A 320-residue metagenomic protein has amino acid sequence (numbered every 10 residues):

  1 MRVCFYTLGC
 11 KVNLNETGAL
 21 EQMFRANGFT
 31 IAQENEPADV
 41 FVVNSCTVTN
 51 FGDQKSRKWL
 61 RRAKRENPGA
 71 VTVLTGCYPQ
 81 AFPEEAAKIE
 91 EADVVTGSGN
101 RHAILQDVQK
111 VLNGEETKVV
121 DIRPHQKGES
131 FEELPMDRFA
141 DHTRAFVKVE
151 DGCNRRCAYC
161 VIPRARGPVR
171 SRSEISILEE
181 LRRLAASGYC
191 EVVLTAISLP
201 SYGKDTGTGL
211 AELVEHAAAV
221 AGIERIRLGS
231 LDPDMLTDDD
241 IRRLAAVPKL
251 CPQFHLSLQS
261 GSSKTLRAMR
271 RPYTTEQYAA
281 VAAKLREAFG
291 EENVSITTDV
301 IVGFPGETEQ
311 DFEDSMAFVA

Functional and structural regions predicted by a protein language model:
M1-Y202, T237-D239, L244, L250 (+3 more regions): Proteins enriched for Cys/Gly/acidic motifs involved in redox and nucleic-acid/cofactor modification
C160-G167, R225-D234, S260-R270, L285 (+1 more regions): Conserved strand-turn element in the central/C-terminal portion of the radical SAM core barrel that lines
G203-G207, D240, R267-R270: Short acidic, glycine/serine/threonine-rich loops at helix termini
D205, D234-M235: Substrate-binding strand-loop-helix patch in Rossmann-like NAD(P)-dependent oxidoreductase/epimerase domains
G207-R225, Y278-F289: Alpha-helix-loop-beta-strand connector modules within alpha/beta enzyme cores
S257: Conserved acid/base catalytic micro-environments in cytosolic active-site loops
A320: Conserved glycine-bearing catalytic or ligand-binding loops at nucleotide- and phosphate-handling centers of large
